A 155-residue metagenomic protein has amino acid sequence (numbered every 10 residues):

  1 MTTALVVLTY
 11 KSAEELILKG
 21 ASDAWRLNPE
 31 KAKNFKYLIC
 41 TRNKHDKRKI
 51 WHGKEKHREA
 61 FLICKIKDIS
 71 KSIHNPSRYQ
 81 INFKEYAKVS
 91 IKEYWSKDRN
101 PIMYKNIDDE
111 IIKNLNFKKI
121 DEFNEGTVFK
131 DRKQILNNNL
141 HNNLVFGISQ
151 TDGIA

Functional and structural regions predicted by a protein language model:
T2-A155: Structured alpha/beta reader/binder surfaces that contact nucleic acids or chromatin modification marks
